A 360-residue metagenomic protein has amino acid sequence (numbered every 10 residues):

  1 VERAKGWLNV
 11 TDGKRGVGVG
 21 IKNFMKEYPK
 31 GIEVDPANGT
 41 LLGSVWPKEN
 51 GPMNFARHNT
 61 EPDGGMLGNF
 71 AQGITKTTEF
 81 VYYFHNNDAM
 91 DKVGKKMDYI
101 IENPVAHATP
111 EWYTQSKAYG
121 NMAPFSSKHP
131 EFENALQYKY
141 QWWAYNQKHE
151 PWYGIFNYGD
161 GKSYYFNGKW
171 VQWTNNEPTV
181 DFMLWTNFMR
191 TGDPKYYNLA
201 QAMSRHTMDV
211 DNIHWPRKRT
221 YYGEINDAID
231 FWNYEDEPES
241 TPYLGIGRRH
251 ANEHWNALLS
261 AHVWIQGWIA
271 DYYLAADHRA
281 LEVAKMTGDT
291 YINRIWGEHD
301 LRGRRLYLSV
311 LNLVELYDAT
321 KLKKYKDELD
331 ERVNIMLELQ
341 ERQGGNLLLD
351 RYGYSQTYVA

Functional and structural regions predicted by a protein language model:
V1-A360: Catalytic cores of extracellular degradative/oxidative enzymes
